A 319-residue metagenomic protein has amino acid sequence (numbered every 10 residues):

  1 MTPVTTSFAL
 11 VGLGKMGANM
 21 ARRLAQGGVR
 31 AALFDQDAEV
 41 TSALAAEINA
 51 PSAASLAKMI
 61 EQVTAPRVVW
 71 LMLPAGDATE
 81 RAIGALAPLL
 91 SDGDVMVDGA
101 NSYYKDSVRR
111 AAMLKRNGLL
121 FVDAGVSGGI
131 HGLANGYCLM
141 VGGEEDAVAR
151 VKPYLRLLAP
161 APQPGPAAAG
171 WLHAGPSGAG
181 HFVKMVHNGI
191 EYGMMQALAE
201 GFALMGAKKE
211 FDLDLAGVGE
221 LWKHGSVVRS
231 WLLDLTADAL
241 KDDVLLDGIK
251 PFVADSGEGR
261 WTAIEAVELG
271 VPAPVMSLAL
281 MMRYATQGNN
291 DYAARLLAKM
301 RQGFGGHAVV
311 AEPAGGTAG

Functional and structural regions predicted by a protein language model:
M1-R67, G93, I130-L133, Q302: NAD(P)+-binding Rossmann beta1-loop-alpha1 motif at the extreme N-terminus of oxidoreductases
Q36, L44-R109, K115, L119 (+1 more regions): Rossmann-like NAD(P)-binding element
A53-A54, D98, R116, L120-A124 (+2 more regions): General beta-strand structural signal in soluble alpha/beta enzymes
L139-A159: Rossmann-like NAD(P)H-binding beta-loop-alpha module
M140, R150, P162-H307: Helical "substrate-binding/catalytic lid" subdomain of Rossmann-like NAD(P)-dependent dehydrogenases/reductases
V310-G319: Long, positively charged, glycine-interspersed low-complexity recognition regions
